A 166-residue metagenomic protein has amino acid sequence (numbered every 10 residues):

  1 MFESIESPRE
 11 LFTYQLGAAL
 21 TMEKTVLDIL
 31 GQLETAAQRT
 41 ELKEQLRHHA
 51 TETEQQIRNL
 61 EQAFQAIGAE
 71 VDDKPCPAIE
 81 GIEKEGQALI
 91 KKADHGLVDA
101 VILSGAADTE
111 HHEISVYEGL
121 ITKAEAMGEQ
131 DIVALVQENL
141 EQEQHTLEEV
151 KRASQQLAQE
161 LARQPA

Functional and structural regions predicted by a protein language model:
M1-A166: Amphipathic alpha-helical hairpins
